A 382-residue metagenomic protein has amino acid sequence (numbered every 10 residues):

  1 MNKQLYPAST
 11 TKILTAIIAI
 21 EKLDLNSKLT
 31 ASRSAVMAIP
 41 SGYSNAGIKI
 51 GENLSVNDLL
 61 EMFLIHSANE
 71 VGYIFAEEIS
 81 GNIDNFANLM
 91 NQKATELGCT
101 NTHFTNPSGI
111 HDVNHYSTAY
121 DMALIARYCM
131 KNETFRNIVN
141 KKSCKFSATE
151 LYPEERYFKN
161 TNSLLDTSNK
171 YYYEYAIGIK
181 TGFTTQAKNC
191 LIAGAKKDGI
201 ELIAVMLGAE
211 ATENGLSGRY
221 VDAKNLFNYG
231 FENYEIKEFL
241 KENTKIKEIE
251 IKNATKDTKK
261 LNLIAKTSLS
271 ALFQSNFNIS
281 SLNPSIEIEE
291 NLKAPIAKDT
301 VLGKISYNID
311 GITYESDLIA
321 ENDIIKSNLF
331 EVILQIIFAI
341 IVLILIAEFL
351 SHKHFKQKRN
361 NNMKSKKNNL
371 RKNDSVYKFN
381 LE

Functional and structural regions predicted by a protein language model:
M1-E133, N137-I138: Active-site-adjacent loops and short helices of periplasmic peptidoglycan-processing enzymes
C99-T100, H111-Y116, Y120-D121, A126-M363 (+1 more regions): Domain-terminus/edge residues, biased toward the C-terminal soluble/receptor-binding domains of extracytoplasmic
K364-K367, R371: A juxtamembrane structural motif centered on a specific transmembrane helix
